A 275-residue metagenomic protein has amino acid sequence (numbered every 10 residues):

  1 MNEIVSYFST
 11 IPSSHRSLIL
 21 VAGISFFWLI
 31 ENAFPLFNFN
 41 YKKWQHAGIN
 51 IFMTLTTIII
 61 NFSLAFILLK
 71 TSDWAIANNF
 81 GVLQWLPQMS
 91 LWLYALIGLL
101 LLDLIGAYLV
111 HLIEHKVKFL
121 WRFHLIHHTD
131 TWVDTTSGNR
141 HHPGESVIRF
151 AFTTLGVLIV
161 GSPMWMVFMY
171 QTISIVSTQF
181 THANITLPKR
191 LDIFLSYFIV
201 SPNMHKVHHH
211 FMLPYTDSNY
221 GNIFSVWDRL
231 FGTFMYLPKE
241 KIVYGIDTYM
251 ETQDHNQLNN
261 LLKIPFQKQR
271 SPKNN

Functional and structural regions predicted by a protein language model:
M1-I4, A77-V82: Membrane-interfacial helical/loop segments at transmembrane boundaries in membrane proteins
M1-S13: Short, strongly hydrophobic alpha-helical membrane anchors
H15-I19, K42-L55: Loop-to-helix transition at the N-terminal end of transmembrane alpha-helices
I19-L29: Hydrophobic core of alpha-helical transmembrane segments in multi-pass integral membrane proteins
W28-A47: Membrane-interface helix-loop junction between the first two transmembrane segments
M53-L64, L68, L83, M89-V243: Membrane-embedded catalytic scaffold of the fatty acid hydroxylase/desaturase
F66-N78: Membrane-helix interface motif
I242-N275: A membrane-cytosol interface segment of integral membrane proteins
